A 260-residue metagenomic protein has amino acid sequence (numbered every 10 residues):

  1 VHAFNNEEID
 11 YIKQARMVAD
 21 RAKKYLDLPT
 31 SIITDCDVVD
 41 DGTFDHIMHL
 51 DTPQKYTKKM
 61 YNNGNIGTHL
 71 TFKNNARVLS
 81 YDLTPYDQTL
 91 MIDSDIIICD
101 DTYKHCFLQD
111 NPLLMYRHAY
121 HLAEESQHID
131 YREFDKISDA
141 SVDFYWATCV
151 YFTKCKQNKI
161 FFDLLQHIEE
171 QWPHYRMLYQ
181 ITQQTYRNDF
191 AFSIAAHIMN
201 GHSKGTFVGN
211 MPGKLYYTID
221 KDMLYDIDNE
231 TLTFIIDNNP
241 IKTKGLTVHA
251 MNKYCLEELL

Functional and structural regions predicted by a protein language model:
V1-A3, I12, I32, G42-T43 (+1 more regions): A glycosyltransferase accessory/donor-loop signature
Y11, K55-G64, L122-I129: Short, charged, surface-exposed secondary-structure boundary motifs
R21-L28: Short, acidic, metal-binding catalytic loop of nucleotide-sugar glycosyltransferases
I33-V39, T52-P53, I97-D101: Short, polar loop motifs at secondary-structure junctions
D37-D45, K104-Q109: Short loop/helix-cap segments at secondary-structure boundaries that form the rim of catalytic
V39-T84: Active-site-proximal specificity loops/subdomain of glycosyltransferases
K73-E125: GT-A fold catalytic core of metal-dependent nucleotide-sugar glycosyltransferases, centered on the diacidic
M115-R132, K136, S141-F144: Class I SAM-dependent methyltransferase SAM-binding "motif I" and its flanking Rossmann-like core
